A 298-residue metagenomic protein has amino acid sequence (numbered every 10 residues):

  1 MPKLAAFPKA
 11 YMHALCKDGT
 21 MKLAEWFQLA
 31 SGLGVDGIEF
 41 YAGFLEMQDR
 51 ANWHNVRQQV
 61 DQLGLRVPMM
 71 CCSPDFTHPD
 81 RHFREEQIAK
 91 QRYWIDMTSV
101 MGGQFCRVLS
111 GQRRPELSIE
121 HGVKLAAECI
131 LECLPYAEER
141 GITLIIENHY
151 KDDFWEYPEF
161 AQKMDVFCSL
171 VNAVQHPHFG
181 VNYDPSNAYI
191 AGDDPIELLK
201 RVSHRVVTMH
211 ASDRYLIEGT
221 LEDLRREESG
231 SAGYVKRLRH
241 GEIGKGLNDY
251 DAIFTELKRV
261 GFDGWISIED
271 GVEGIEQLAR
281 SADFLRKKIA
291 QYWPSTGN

Functional and structural regions predicted by a protein language model:
M1-G34, A161-N298: Histidine-acidic metal/acid-base catalytic patches
M1-Q104, H121, A127, L131 (+5 more regions): N-terminal pre-domain/capping segments
A10-M12, A42-F44, S73-F76, S110-R114 (+4 more regions): Active-site-proximal loop/turn and secondary-structure-junction residues that shape catalytic pockets, frequently
E39, M69-C71, R107, I145 (+2 more regions): Conserved beta-strand positions in the central sheet of alpha/beta enzyme cores
Q48, E116, F154, G219 (+1 more regions): Glycine/Thr-rich phosphate-binding loops of Rossmann-like dinucleotide-binding domains
D80-R81, Q112-V123, Y150-E159, H240: Surface-exposed cleft-lining segments at the edges of enzyme active sites
T98-I119, R140-D153, S267: Active-site groove signature of glycoside hydrolases
E139-V174: Basic- and aromatic-lined ligand-binding clefts that recognize polyanionic substrates
